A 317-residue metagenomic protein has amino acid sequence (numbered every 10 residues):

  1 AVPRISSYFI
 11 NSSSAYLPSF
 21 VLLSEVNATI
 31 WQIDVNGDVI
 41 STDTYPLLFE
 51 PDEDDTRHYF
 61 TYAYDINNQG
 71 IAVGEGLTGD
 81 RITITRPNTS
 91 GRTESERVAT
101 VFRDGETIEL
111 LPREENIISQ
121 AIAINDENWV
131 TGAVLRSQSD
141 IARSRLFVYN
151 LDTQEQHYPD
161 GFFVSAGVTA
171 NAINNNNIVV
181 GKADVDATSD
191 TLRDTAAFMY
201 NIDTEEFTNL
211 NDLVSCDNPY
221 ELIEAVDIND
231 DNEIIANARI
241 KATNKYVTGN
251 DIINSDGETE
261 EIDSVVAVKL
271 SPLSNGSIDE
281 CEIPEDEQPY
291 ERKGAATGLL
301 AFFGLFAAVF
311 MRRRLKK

Functional and structural regions predicted by a protein language model:
A1-G298, R313-R314: Residue-level hotspots at or immediately adjacent to binding/recognition sites across diverse folds
F302-F306: Sec-dependent N-terminal signal peptides
A307-K317: C-terminal membrane-anchoring or membrane-association module
